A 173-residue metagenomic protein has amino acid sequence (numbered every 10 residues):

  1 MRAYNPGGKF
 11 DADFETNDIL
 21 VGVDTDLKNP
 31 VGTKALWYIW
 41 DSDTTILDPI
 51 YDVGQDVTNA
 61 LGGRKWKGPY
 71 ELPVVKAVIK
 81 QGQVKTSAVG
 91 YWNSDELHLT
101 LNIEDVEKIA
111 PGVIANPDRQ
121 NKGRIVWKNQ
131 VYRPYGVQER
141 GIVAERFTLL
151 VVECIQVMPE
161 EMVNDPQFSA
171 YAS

Functional and structural regions predicted by a protein language model:
M1-L20, N29, T33, W40-S173: Short, conserved turn/kink motifs that form compact alpha/beta structural patches or helix kinks used as
T25: Charged/polar, solvent-exposed surface patches and flexible loops
